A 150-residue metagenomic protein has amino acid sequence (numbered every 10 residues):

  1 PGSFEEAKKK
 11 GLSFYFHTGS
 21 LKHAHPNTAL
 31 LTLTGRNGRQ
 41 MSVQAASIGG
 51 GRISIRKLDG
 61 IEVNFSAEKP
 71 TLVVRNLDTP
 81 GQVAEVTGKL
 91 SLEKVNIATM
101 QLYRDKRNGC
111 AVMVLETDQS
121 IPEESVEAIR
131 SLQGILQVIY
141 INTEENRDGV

Functional and structural regions predicted by a protein language model:
P1-K8, F14-N27, L33-V150: A conserved regulatory-domain signal marking ACT and ACT-like small-molecule sensing domains and adjacent regulatory
